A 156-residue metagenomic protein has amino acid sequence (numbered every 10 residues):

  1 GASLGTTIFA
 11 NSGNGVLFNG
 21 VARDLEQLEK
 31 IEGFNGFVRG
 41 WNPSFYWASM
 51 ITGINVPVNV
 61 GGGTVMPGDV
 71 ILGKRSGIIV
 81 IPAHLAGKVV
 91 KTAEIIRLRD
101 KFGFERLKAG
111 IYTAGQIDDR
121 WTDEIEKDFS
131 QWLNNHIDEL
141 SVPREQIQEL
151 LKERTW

Functional and structural regions predicted by a protein language model:
G1-P67, I81-W156: Feature captures the catalytic cores and cofactor-binding loops of soluble hydro-lyases/lyases that act on carboxylate
I71-L72: Generic structural signal for buried aliphatic residues
S76-G77: Channel- or pocket-lining gating/hinge segments that regulate access to a cavity or pore
